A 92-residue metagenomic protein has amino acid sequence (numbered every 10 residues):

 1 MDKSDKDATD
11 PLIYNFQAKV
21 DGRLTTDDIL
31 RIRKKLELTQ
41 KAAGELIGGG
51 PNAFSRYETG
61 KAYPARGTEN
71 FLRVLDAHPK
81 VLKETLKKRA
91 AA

Functional and structural regions predicted by a protein language model:
M1-D2, T25, T39, A65: Ser/Thr-centered flexible coil motifs
M1-R23, V74, H78-A92: N-terminal flexible/basic segments that precede or flank functional cores
D21-L38: Short, amphipathic alpha-helical "recognition" segments used to contact nucleic acids or chromatin
L30, S55, L72-R73: Amphipathic alpha-helical segments within well-ordered protein domains
E37-S55: Short alpha-helical DNA-recognition segment
G50, K61, L75, P79: The DNA-recognition helices of helix-turn-helix-type DNA-binding domains
K61-R73: Short, basic-rich loop-to-helix N-cap that marks the start of a DNA-contacting helix
